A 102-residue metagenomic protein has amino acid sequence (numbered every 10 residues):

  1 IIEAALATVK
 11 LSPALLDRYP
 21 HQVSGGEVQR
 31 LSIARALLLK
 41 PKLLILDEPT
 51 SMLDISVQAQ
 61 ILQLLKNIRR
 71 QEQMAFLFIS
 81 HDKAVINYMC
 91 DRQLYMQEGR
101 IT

Functional and structural regions predicted by a protein language model:
I1-A14: Conserved ABC ATPase "signature" region
Y19-V23, E27: Conserved ABC ATPase signature
I33, I61: Hydrophobic anchor residue at the start of the ABC signature
K40: Conserved catalytic motifs of ABC-family nucleotide-binding domains
L44-D47: Catalytic Walker B motif of ABC-type/P-loop ATPase nucleotide-binding domains
I86-Y88: A short, surface-exposed alpha-helical micro-motif characterized by mixed small hydrophobic and charged/polar residues
